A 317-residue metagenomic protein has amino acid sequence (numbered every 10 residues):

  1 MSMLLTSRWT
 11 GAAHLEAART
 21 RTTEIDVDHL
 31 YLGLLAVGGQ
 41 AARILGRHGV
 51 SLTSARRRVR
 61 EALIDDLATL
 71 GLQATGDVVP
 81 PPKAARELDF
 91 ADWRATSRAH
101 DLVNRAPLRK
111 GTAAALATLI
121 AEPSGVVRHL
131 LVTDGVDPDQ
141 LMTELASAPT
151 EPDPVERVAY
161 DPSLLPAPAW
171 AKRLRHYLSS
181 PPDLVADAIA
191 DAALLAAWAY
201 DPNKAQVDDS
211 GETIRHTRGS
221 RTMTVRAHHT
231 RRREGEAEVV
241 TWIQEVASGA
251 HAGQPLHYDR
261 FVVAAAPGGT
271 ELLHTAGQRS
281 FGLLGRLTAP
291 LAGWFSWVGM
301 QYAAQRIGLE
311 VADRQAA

Functional and structural regions predicted by a protein language model:
M1-S179, L184, A197: Histone-fold recognition with a strong bias for associated Lys/Arg-rich disordered tails
R173-R175, T224-R226, Y258-R260: Well-ordered beta-strand positions in beta-sheet-rich domains
P182, R232-E236, V263-T270: A short, structured loop/turn motif at beta-sheet edges
V185-I189, L195, I214, H274 (+1 more regions): Hydrophobic pocket/interface hotspot
A196-A197, A205-Q254, E310-Q315: Glycine-rich portal/gate segments that line the openings of hydrophobic small-molecule binding cavities
Y200: Histidine-centered catalytic/metal-binding microenvironments
E245-V298: Beta-strand/loop substructures that line and gate deep hydrophobic ligand-binding cavities in soluble
T288-A317: A conserved amphipathic terminal alpha-helix motif
